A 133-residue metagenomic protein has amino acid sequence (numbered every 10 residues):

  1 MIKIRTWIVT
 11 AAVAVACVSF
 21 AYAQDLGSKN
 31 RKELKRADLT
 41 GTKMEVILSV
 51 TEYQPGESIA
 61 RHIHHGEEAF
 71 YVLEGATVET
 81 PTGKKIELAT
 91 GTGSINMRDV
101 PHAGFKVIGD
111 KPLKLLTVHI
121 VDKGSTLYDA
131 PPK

Functional and structural regions predicted by a protein language model:
I2-I47, S94-I95, T126-K133: A short, N-terminal "cap"/entry segment at the start of jelly-roll beta-barrel domains of the cupin/DSBH fold
K43-M44, G56-Y71: A short beta-loop-beta micro-motif enriched in histidine and acidic residues
Y53, T82-V100: Short acidic-glycine-tyrosine-enriched beta hairpin
P55, G93, K114-H119, L127 (+1 more regions): Extracytoplasmic low-complexity repetitive segments enriched in small/polar residues
I59-H64, F105-V107, A130: Short histidine-centered beta-strand/loop micro-motifs that create catalytic or ligand/metal-coordination sites
R61, A69-Y71, G93-N96, L115-H119: Structural recognition of the beta-strand scaffold that forms the well-ordered cores of secreted hydrolase catalytic
H65-G83, T92: Glycine- and acidic-residue-biased ligand/ion/polar-headgroup-sensing regions
V78, V100-G124: Ligand-binding loop in jelly-roll beta-barrel domains
